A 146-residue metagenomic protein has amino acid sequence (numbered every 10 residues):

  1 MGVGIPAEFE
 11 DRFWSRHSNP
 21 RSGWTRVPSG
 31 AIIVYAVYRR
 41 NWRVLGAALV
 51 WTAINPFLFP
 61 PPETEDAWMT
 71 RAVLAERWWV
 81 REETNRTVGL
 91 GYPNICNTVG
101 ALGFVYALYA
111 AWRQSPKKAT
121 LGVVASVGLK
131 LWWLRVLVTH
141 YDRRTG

Functional and structural regions predicted by a protein language model:
M1-G146: Short amphipathic, positively biased membrane-proximal segments that drive organelle/inner-membrane targeting
